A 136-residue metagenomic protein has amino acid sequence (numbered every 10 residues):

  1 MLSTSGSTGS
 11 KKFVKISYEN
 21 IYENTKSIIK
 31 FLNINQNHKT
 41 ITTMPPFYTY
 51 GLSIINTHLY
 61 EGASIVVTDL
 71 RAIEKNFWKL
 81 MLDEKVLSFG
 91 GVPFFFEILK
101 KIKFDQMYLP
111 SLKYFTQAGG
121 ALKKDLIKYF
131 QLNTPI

Functional and structural regions predicted by a protein language model:
M1-K26: Conserved AMP-binding A3 loop
I16, I29, S53-I55, K100-F104 (+1 more regions): Short amphipathic alpha-helical segments
N20-I21, P45-P46, F94: Short glycine-enriched loops at secondary-structure junctions
Y22-K39, F47-L87: Conserved AMP-binding/adenylation subdomain of ANL enzymes
H38, M44, K113: Nucleotide donor/acceptor-binding cores
M44-F47, G119: ABC ATPase nucleotide-binding domain signature
Y60-E61, T68-I136: Conserved adenylate-forming
